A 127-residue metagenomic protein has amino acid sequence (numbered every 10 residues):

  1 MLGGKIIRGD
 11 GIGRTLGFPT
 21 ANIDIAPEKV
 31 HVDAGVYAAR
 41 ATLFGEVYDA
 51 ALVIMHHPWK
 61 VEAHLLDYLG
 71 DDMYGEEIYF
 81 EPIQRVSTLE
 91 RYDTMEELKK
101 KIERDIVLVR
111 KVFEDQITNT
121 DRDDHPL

Functional and structural regions predicted by a protein language model:
M1-L127: Phosphate/ribose-recognition catalytic cores of enzymes acting on nucleotide-derived substrates
